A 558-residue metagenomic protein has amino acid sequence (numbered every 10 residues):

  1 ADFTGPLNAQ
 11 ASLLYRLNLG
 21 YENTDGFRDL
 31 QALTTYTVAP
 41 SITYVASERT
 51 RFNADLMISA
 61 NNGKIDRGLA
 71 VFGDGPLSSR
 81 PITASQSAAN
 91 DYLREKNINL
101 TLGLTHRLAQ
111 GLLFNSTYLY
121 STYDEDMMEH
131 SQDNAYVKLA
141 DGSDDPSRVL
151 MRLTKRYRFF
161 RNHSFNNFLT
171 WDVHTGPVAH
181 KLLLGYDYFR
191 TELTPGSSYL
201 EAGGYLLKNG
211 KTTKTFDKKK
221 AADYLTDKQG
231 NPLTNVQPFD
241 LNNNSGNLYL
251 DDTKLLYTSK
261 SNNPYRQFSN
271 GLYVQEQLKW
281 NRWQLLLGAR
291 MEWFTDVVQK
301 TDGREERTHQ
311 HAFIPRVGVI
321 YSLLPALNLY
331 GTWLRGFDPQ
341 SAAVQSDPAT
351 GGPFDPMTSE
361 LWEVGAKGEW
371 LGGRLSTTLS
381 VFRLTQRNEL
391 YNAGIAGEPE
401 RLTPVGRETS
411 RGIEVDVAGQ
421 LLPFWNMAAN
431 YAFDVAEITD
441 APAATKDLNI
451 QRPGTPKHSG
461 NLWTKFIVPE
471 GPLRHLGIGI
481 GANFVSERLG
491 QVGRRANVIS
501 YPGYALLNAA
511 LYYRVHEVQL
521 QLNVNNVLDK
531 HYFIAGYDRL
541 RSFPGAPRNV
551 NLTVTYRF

Functional and structural regions predicted by a protein language model:
A1-D66, N90-Q110: Transmembrane beta-barrel wall of Gram-negative outer-membrane proteins
G5, Y21-D25, T34-Y36, I58-N62 (+17 more regions): Transmembrane beta-strands of outer-membrane beta-barrel pores
A11-L13, R49-F52, G111-F114, P177 (+6 more regions): Repeated loop/turn-to-beta-strand initiation elements of outer-membrane beta-barrel proteins
V45-S47, F160, A179-T191, S198 (+3 more regions): Structural signature of Gram-negative outer-membrane beta-barrels, strongest in the C-terminal barrel of TonB-dependent
T105-R107, L113-E129, P356-Q420, N426 (+2 more regions): Membrane-embedded beta-barrel scaffold of Gram-negative outer-membrane proteins
T105-T122, R152-Q299: Face-selective signature of the C-terminal outer-membrane beta-barrel domain
T154, R158, T170, K181-L182 (+2 more regions): Conserved C-terminal beta-signal and adjacent last beta-strands/turns of outer-membrane beta-barrel proteins
R282, R383-T385, P404-V492, L528 (+1 more regions): Gram-negative outer-membrane beta-barrel transporters
